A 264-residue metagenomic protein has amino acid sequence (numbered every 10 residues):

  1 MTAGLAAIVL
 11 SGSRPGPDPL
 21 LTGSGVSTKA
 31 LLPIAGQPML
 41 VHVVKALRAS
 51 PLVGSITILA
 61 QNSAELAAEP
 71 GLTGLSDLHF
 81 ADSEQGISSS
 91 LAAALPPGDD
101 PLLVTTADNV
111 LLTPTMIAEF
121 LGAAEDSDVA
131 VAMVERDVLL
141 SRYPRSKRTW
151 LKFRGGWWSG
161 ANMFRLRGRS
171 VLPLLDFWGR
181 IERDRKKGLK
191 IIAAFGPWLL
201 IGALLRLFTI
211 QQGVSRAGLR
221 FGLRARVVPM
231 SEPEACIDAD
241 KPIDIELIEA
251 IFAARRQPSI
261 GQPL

Functional and structural regions predicted by a protein language model:
M1-G25: N-terminal nucleotide-binding beta1-loop-alpha1 segment
S24-V41: Short catalytic helix/loop segments, enriched in acidic residues and glycine and frequently bearing histidine
V41, T57-Q61: Short internal beta-strands
A46-V53: Short, acidic, metal-binding catalytic loop of nucleotide-sugar glycosyltransferases
S63-E69: Short, charged/polar "capping" segments at the starts of alpha-helices and the immediately preceding loops
E69-V104, L111-L112: Short phosphate-binding loop-to-helix
L112-L219, M230-E234: Conserved core of the sugar-phosphate nucleotidyltransferase
K241: Short, conserved phosphate/pyrophosphate- and ester-handling motifs at nucleotide-, phospho-/glycolipid
